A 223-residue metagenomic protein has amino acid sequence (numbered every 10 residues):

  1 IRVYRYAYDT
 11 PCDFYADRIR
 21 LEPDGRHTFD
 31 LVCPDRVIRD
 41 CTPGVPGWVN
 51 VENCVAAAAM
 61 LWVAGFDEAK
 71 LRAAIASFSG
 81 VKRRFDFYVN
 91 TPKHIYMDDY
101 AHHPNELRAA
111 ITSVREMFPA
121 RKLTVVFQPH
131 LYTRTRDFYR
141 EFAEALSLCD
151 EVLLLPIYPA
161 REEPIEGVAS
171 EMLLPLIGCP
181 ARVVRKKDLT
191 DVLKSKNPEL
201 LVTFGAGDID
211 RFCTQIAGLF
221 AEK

Functional and structural regions predicted by a protein language model:
I1-I38, V81-R84, Y88: Extended acidic/charged loop-beta regions that coordinate divalent cations and stabilize anionic phosphate/carboxylate
V3, A16, N53, A57 (+2 more regions): Residue-level signal for inorganic ion chemistry
R5, V125-F127, L154, T203: Structural beta-sheet core signal
Y15, T135-R136, E163-P164, R211-Q215: Short glycine-/acidic-enriched loop or helix-start segments at secondary-structure transitions that form or flank
G25, A143-E199: C-terminal helical cap/extension that packs against the catalytic core of soluble nucleotide-cofactor enzymes
C33-E151: Nucleotide phosphate-binding/pyrophosphate-handling subdomain across enzymes that bind or process nucleotide phosphates
H102, P129-Y132, I157-A160, A206-I209: Short glycine-rich anion-binding loops that position phosphate/pyrophosphate groups of nucleotides and phosphorylated
D188-L219: A glycine-rich beta-strand to alpha-helix segment that forms a phosphate/ribose-binding loop at ligand/cofactor sites
